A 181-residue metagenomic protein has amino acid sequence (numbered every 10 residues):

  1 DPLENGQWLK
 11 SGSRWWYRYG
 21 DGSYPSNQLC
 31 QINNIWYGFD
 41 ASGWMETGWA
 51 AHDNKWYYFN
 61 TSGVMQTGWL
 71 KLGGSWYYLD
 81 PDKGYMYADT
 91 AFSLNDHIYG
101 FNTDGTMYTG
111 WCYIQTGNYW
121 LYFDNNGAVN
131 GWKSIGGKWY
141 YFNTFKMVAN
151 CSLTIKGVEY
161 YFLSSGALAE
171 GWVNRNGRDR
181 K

Functional and structural regions predicted by a protein language model:
D1-K181: Extracellular adhesion/carbohydrate-binding repeat motifs centered on closely spaced tryptophans
